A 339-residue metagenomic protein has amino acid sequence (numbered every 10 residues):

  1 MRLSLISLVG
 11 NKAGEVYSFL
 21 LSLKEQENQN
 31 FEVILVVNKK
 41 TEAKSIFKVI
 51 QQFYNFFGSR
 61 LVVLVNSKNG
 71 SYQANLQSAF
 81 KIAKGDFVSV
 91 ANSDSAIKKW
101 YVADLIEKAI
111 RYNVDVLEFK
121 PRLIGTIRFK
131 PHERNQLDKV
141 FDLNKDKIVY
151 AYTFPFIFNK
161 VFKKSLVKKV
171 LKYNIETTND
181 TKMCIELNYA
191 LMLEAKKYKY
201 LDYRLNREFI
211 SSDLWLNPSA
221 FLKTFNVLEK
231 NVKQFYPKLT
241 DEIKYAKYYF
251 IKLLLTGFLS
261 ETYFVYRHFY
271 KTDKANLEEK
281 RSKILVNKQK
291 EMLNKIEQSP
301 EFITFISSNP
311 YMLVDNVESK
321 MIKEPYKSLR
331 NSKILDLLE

Functional and structural regions predicted by a protein language model:
M1-S22: N-proximal low-complexity "stem/linker" segments adjacent to membrane-targeting elements
R2-I6, E32, E186: Cell-envelope/extracellular polymer assembly enzymes that use nucleotide-activated donors
L20-V65: Acidic donor-binding segment of Leloir-type glycosyltransferases
N66-A83: Glycine-rich, basic loop-to-helix element that forms the pyrophosphate-binding segment of sugar-nucleotide handling
V88: Short aromatic/hydrophobic "clamp" motif used to bind/position activated sugar donors
A96-A190, E194-K197, S211-L216: Donor-binding/catalytic cores of nucleotide-activated saccharide and glycerol-phosphate transferases/polymerases
N179-D180, Y200-K230: Nucleotide-sugar-dependent glycosyltransferase catalytic core
Y266-E339: Membrane-interface aromatic/basic loop that binds lipid-linked glycans or pyrophosphate carriers, typified by
